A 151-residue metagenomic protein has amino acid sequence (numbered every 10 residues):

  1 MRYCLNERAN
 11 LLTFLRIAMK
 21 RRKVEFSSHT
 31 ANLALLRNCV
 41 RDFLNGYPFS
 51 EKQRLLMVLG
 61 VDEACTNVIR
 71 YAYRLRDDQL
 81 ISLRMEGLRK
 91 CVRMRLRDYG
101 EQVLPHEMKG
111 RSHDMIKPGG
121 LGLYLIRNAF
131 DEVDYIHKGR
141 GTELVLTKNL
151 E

Functional and structural regions predicted by a protein language model:
R2-K23, I69-E151: Conserved beta-strand-loop-beta-strand hairpin that lines the nucleotide-binding pocket of ATP/GTP-utilizing enzymes
V24-H29: HAMP-domain connector/hinge
A31, K52-L55, Q79: Conserved catalytic/ATP-binding subdomain
V40-D62, M115-K117: Conserved short strand/loop->alpha-helix "switch" segment adjacent to the catalytic nucleotide/phosphoryl-transfer site
R41, V68-I69: Short, well-ordered amphipathic alpha-helices
E63-N67: Conserved polar catalytic motif of the HATPase_c/GHKL fold
